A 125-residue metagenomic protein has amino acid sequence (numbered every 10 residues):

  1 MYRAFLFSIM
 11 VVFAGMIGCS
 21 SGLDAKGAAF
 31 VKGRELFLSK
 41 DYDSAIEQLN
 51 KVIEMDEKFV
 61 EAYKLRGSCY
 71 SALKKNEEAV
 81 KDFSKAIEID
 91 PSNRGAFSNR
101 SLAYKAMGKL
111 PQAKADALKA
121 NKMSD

Functional and structural regions predicted by a protein language model:
A25-G27, V60-E61, R94-G95: Helix-start (N-cap) detector for alpha-helical repeat units in TPR-like alpha-solenoids, especially tetratricopeptide
L38-S39, A72-L73, A106, M123: Register position in tetratricopeptide repeats
